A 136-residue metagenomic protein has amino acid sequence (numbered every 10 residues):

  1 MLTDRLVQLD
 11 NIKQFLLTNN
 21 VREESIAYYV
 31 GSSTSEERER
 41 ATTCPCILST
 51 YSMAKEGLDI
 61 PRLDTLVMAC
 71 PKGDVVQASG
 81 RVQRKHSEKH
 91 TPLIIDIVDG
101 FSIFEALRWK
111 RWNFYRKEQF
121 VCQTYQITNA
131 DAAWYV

Functional and structural regions predicted by a protein language model:
M1-D4, I26-G31, L48-S49: Short, conserved beta-strand edge motifs with alternating hydrophobic and charged residues
M1-F15, Y115: Conserved strand-helix element at the start of the C-terminal RecA-like helicase core
N11-Q14, T18, H86, H90-P92: Repeat-unit-sized solenoid/scaffold elements
K13, L17-E36: Conserved RecA-like helicase motor-core motifs
I26-Y28, I94, C122-T124: Conserved beta-strand scaffold positions in the cores of enzyme catalytic domains, especially in NTP/NDP-utilizing
G31-E118: Conserved RecA-like P-loop NTPase helicase motor core
C122-V136: Long, largely alpha-helical accessory region at the distal end of helicase-like NTP-driven motors
